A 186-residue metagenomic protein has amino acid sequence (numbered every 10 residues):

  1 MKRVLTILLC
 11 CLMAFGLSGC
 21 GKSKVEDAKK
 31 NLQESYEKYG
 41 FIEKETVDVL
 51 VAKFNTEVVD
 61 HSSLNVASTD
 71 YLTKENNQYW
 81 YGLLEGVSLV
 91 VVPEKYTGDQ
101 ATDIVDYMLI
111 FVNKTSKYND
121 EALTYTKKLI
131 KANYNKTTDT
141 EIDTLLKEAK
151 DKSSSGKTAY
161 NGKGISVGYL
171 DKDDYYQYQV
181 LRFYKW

Functional and structural regions predicted by a protein language model:
M1-V4: Positively charged n-region of N-terminal signal peptides that target proteins for export
F15-G19: C-terminal motif of bacterial Sec signal peptides marking the signal peptidase cleavage site
G21-S23: Bacterial signal peptide processing site
K30-E45: Post-signal peptide N-terminal segment of mature Sec-exported envelope proteins
F41-N113: Extracytoplasmic beta-rich ectodomain segments of secreted or membrane-anchored proteins
Q78-L84, S154-G162: Short acidic-hydrophobic surface loop/beta-edge motif
L89-K152: Long, charged/polar, surface-exposed segments that mediate recognition or autoinhibition
K157-Y184: Short, exposed beta-strand-loop hairpins at the edges of beta-sheets in extracellular/periplasmic proteins
